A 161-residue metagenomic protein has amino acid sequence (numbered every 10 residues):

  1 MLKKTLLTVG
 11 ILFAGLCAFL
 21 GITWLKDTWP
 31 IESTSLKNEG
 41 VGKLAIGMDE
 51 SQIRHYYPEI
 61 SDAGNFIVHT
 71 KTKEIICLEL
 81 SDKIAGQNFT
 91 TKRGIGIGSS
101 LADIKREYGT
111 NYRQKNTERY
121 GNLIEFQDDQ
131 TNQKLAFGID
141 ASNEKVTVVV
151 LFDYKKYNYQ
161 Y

Functional and structural regions predicted by a protein language model:
M1-G15: N-terminal Sec-pathway targeting helices
K3, I31-E32, S81-K83: A generic structural signal for ordered alpha-helices
K4-L7, I22, D27, H69-K71 (+1 more regions): Intrinsically disordered/low-complexity terminal segments and short unstructured peptides
G15-T23: Hydrophobic alpha-helical membrane-insertion segments, chiefly the h-region of N-terminal signal peptides
W24-V41: Ser/Thr/Pro/Gly-rich low-complexity linker/stalk segments immediately outside membranes or between
N38-S81, A85-Q87, G96-K145, V150-Y161: A cross-family detector of function-defining hotspots
T90: Short glycine/proline- and acidic residue-enriched helix-loop micro-motifs that form flexible lids or anion-recognition
R93: Active-site acidic-Proline motif in GNAT/NAT acetyltransferases
